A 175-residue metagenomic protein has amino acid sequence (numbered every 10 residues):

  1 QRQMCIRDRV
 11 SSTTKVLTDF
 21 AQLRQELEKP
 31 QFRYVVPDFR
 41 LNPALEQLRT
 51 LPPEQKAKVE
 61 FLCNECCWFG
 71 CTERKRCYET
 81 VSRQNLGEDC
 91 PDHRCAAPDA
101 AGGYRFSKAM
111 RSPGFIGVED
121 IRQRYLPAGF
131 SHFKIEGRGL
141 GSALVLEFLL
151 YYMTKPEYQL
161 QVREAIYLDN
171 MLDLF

Functional and structural regions predicted by a protein language model:
Q1-Q3, R7-Q22, E26, Q31-F175: Active-site pocket-lining/capping segments in soluble small-molecule metabolic enzymes
